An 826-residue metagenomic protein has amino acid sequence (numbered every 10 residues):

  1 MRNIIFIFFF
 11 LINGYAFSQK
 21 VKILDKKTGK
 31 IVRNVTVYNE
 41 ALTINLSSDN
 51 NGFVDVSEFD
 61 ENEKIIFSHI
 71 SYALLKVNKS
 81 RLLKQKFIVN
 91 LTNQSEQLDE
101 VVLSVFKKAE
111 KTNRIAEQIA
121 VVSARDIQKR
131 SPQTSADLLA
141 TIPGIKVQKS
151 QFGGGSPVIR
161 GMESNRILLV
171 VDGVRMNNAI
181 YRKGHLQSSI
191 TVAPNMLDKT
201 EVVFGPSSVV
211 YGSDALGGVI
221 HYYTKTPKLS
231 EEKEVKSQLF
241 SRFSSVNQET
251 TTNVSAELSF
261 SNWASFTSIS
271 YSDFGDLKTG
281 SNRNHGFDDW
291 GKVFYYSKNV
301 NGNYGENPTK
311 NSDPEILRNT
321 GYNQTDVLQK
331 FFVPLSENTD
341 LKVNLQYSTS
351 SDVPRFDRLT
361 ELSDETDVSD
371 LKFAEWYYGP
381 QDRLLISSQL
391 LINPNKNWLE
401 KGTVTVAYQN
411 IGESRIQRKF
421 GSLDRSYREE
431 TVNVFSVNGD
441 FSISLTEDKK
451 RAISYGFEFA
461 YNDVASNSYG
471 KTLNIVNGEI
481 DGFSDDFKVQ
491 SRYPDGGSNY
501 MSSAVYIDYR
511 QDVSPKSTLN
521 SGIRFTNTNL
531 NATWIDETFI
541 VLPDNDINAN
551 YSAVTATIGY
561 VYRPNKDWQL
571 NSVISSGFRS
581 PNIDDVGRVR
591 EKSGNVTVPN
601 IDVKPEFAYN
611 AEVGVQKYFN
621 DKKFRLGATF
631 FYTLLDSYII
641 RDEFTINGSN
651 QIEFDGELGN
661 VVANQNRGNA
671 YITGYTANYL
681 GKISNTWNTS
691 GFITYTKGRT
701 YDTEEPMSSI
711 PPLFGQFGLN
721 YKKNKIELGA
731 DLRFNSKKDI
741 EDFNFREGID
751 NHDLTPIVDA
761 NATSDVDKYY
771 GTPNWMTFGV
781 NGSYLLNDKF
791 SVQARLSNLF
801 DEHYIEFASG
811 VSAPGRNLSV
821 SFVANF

Functional and structural regions predicted by a protein language model:
K27-T28, V35-E40, H69-Y72, L83-Q128 (+1 more regions): Short, acidic, small-residue-rich periplasmic hinge/interaction motif at the N-terminus of Gram-negative outer-membrane
Q85-N90, S135-L138, G155-V158, L169-V170 (+4 more regions): N-terminal periplasmic accessory domains that precede and gate Gram-negative outer-membrane beta-barrel machines
M176-P206: Short acidic/polar hinge/loop motifs at secondary-structure boundaries that mediate gating or recognition
S245, V368-Q389, N393-N395, P494-S498 (+8 more regions): Outer-membrane beta-barrel signature, preferentially recognizing the C-terminal barrel domain of Gram-negative
N247-D273, N284-D352, D382, E447 (+2 more regions): Transmembrane beta-barrel wall of Gram-negative outer-membrane proteins
P334-S348, P380-E537, S552, T557 (+6 more regions): Face-selective signature of the C-terminal outer-membrane beta-barrel domain
N410-S414, N527-T538, N548, Y562-A611 (+3 more regions): Surface-exposed extracellular loop regions of Gram-negative outer-membrane beta-barrel proteins, predominantly
P515, N527-T528, F631-L634, F644 (+3 more regions): Gram-negative outer-membrane beta-barrel transporters
